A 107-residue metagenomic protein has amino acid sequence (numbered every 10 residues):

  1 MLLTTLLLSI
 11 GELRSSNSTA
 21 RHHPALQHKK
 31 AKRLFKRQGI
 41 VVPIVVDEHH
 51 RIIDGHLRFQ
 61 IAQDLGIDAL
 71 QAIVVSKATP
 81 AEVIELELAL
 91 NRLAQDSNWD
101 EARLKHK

Functional and structural regions predicted by a protein language model:
M1-K107: Short, charged/polar connector segments at secondary-structure boundaries
